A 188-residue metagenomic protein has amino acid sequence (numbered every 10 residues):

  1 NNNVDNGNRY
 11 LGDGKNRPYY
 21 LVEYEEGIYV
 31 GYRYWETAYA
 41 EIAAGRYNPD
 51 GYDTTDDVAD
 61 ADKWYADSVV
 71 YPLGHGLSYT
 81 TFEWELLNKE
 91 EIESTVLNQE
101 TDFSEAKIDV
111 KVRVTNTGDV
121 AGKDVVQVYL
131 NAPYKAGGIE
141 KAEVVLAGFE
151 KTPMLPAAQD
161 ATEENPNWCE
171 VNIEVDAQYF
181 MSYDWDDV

Functional and structural regions predicted by a protein language model:
N1-G122, Y129-N131, N165: Secreted, periplasmic, or luminal enzymes acting at the cell surface/secretory milieu
V126, A136-W185: Intrinsically disordered, low-complexity Pro/Gly/Ser/Thr-rich segments with frequent PxxP/GP/PP motifs and embedded
